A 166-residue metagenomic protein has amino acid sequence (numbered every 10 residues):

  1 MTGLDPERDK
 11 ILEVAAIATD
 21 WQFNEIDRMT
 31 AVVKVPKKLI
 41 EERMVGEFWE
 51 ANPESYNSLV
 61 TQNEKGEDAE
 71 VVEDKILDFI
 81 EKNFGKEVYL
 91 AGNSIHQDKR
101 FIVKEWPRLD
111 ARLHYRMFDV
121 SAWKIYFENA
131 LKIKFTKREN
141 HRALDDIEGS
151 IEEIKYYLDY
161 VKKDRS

Functional and structural regions predicted by a protein language model:
M1-L90, F135: Conserved non-catalytic scaffold segment of RNase H-like nuclease domains
E13, D20, D98, D119 (+1 more regions): Acidic active-site catalytic centers that drive phospho-/nucleotidyl reactions and related ester hydrolyses
K34, I95-H96, F118-V120: Short glycine-enriched loops at secondary-structure junctions
E64, Y115, E139-R142: Pocket-edge positions in alpha/beta enzyme catalytic cores
D68, V72-I76, D98, E105 (+1 more regions): Amphipathic alpha-helical interface surfaces
I80, H96-Y115: Substrate-recognition/cap helix-loop segment adjacent to the acidic, metal-dependent catalytic center of Asp-based
K86-I95, R100-F101, E105, L131-S166: Acidic, Mg2+-coordinating catalytic module of metal-dependent nucleases/exonucleases that use a two-metal-ion mechanism
H114-K132: Short, flexible loop segments at boundaries between secondary-structure elements
